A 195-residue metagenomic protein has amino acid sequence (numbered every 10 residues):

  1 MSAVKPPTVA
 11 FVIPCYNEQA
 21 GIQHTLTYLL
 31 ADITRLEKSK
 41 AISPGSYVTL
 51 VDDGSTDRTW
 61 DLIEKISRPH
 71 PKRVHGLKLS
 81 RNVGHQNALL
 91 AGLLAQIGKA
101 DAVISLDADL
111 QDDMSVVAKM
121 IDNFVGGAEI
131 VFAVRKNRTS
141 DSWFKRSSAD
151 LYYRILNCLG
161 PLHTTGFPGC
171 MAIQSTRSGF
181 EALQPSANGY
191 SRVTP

Functional and structural regions predicted by a protein language model:
T8-A10, Y47: Cell-envelope/extracellular polymer assembly enzymes that use nucleotide-activated donors
E18-S39: Short, well-formed alpha-helical segments that are part of the catalytic scaffolds of diverse glycosyltransferases
Q19, G54, V83-G84, D109-Q111: A short, conserved beta-strand element in the Rossmann-like catalytic core that flanks the donor/metal-binding loop
A20-H24, D57-K65: Acidic helix N-cap motif at the loop->helix transition within catalytic regions of sugar-transfer enzymes
E37-G54, K78: Short beta-strand/loop segment that forms part of the nucleotide-sugar
T49-D61, L110-Q111: A conserved acidic beta->alpha catalytic loop
L77-R81, H85-A95, A102, M114-R192: Acceptor/aglycone-binding surface of glycosyltransferases and processive sugar-polymer synthases
K99-Q111: Short beta-strand-to-loop acidic/aromatic patch adjacent to the donor-nucleotide binding site
